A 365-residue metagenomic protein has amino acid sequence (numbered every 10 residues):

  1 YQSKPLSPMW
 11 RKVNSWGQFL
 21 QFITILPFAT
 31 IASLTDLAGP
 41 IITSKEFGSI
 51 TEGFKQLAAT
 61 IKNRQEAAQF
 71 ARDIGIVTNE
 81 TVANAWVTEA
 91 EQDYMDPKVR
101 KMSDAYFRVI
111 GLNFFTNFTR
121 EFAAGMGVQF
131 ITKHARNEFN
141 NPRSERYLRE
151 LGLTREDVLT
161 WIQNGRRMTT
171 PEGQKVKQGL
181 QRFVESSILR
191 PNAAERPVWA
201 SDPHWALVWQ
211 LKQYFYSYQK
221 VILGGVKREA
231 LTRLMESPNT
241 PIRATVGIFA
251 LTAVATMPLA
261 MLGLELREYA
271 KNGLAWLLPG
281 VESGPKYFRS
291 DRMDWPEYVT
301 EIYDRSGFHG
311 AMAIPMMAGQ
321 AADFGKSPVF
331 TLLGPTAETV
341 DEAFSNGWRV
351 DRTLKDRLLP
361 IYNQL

Functional and structural regions predicted by a protein language model:
Y1-S201, L234-T240: Non-transmembrane, interaction-prone alpha-helical and coil segments associated with secretion and export
T30-F70, I74, T78, V82-A90 (+2 more regions): Small-residue-rich, membrane-active alpha-helical segments
